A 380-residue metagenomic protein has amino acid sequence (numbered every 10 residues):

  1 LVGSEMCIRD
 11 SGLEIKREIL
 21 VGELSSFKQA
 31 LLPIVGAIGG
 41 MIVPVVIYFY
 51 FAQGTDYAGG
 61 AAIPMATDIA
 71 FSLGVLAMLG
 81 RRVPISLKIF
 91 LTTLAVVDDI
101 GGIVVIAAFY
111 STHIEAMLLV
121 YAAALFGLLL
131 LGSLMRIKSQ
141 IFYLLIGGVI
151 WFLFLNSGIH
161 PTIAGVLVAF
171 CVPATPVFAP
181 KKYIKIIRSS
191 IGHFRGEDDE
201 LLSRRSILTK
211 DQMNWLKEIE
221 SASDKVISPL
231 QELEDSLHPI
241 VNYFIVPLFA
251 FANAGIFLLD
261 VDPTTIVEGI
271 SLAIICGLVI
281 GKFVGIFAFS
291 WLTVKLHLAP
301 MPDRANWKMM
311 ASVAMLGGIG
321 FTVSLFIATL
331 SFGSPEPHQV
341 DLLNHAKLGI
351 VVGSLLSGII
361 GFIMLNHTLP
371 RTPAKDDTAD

Functional and structural regions predicted by a protein language model:
L1-I8: Short, small-residue-biased leader/transition segments that mark boundaries at the very start of proteins
D10-E14, V43-P44, P64-I89, V97-V104 (+3 more regions): Short helical (or helix-break) motifs at transmembrane helix termini and adjacent helical loops in multi-pass membrane
D10-S26, P44-A62: Transmembrane alpha-helix boundary signature
S11-S26, L73-P84, G127-K138, F178 (+3 more regions): C-terminal ends of transmembrane helices
V21-V45, E115-A124, D260-G281, W307-A311 (+1 more regions): Entry/N-cap segments of selected transmembrane alpha helices and their immediately preceding amphipathic helices
Y50-G59, V104-H113, V323-L348: Interfacial helix-loop-helix junctions of multi-pass membrane proteins
L76-I191: Functional cores that coordinate and move charged inorganic groups
F142-I146, P161-D303, L369-D380: Predominantly late transmembrane helices and immediately cytosolic-facing juxtamembrane segments
